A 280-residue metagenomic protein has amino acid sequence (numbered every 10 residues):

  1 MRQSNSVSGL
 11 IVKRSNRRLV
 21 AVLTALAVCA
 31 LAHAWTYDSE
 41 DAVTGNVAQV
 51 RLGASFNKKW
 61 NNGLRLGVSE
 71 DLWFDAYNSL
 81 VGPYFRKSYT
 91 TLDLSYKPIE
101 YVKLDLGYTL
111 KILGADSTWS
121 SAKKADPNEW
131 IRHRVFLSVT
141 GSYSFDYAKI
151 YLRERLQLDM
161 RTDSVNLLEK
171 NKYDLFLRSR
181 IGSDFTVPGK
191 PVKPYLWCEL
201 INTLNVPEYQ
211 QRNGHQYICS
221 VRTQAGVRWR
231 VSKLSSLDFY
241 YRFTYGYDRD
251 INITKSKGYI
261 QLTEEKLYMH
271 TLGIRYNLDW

Functional and structural regions predicted by a protein language model:
M1-D38, D279-W280: Cleavable N-terminal export/targeting peptides
W35-D38, D71-V81, T109-A122, Q157-L167 (+2 more regions): Sequence/structural signature of outer-membrane beta-barrel proteins
W35-E100, G107: Start-of-domain marker
A42-A48, V81-K87, A125-I131, L168-L175 (+2 more regions): Replace "Gram-negative outer membrane beta-barrel proteins" with "bacterial and organellar outer membrane beta-barrel
A54, K58, Y96, L110 (+4 more regions): Residue-level signature of outer-membrane beta-barrel architecture
W60-V68, E100-L106, D146-I150, G189-K193 (+1 more regions): Repeated loop/turn-to-beta-strand initiation elements of outer-membrane beta-barrel proteins
V139, K266-W280: Outer-membrane beta-barrel "beta-signal"
E154-S256, L278-W280: Outer-membrane beta-barrel transmembrane domain signature
